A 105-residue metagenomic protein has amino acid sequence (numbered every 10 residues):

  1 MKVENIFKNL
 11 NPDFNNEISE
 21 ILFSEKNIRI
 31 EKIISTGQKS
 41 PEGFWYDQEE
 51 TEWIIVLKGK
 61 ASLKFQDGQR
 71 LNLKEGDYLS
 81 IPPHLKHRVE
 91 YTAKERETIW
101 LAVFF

Functional and structural regions predicted by a protein language model:
M1-G37, P41-G43: A short, N-terminal "cap"/entry segment at the start of jelly-roll beta-barrel domains of the cupin/DSBH fold
E20-L22, E42-Q48, F65, L71-N72 (+1 more regions): Short histidine-centered beta-strand/loop micro-motifs that create catalytic or ligand/metal-coordination sites
I21, I30-K32, W53, Y78-S80 (+1 more regions): Conserved hydrophobic/aromatic beta-strand scaffold that supports enzyme active sites
K26, E49, Q69, L85: A generic "binding-loop/recognition-motif" signal
K32, K58, F65-D67, Y91 (+1 more regions): Residue-level recognition of conserved beta-strand positions in structured domain cores
D47-S62: Short, conserved beta-strand element in jelly-roll/cupin
G68-P83: Short acidic-glycine-tyrosine-enriched beta hairpin
H84-F105: Ligand-binding loop in jelly-roll beta-barrel domains
